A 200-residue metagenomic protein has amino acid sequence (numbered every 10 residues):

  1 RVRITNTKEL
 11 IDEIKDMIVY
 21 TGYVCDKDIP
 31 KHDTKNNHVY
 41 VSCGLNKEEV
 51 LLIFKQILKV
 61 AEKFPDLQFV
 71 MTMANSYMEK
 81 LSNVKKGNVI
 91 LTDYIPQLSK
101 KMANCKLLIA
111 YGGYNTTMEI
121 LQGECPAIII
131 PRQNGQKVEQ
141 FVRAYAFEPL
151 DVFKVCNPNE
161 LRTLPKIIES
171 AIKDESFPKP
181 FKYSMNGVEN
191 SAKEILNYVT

Functional and structural regions predicted by a protein language model:
R1-Y20: Active-site-proximal region of nucleotide-activated glycan assembly enzymes, centered on histidine/acidic-rich loops
T5-K8, M78-L81, T116, Q136-A144: Short, glycine/polar-rich helix-capping loops at beta-to-alpha or helix-loop-helix junctions that flank or form
V19-T21, I90-D93, F153-E160: Short acidic-hydrophobic, aromatic-tinged amphipathic segments that line or gate anion-handling sites
G22-L107: Donor-nucleotide binding loops and adjacent catalytic segments primarily of GT-B fold Leloir glycosyltransferases
P96-K100, N115-T116, T163, I167 (+1 more regions): Short acidic active-site motifs
Q97-F141: A donor-sugar binding/catalytic signature common to diverse glycosyltransferases and related nucleotide-sugar
G123-E169: Nucleotide-sugar donor-binding patch of glycosyltransferase catalytic domains
K166-T200: C-terminal amphipathic helix plus adjacent low-complexity, charged tail appended to glycosyltransferase catalytic
